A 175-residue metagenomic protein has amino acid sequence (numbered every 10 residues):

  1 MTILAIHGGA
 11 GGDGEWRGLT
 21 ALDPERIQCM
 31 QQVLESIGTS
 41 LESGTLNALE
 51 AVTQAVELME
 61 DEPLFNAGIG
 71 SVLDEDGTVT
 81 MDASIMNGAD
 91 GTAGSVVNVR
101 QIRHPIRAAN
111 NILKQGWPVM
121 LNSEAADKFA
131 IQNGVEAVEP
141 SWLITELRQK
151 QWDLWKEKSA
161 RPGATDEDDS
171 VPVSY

Functional and structural regions predicted by a protein language model:
M1-Y175: Alpha/propeptide regions of enzymes that mature by internal proteolysis
